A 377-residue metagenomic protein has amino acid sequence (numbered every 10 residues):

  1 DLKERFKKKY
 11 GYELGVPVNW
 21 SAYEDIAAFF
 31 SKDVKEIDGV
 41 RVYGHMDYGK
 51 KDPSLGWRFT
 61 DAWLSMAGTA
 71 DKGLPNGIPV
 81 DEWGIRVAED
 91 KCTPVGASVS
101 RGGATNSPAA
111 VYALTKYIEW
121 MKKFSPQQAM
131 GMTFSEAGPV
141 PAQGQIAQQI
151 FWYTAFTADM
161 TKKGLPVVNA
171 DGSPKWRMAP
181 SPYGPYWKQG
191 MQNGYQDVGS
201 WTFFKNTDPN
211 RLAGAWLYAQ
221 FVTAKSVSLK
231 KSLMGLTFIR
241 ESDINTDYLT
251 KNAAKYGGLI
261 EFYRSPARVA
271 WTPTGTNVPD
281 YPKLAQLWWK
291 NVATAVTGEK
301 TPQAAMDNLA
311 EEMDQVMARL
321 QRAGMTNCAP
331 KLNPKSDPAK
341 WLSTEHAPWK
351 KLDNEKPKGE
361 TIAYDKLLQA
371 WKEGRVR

Functional and structural regions predicted by a protein language model:
L2-E13, A67-G102, P330-L368: Charged, glycine/proline-rich intrinsically disordered loops and linkers
K8, K122-Q127, E136, I146 (+3 more regions): Extracytoplasmic/periplasmic substrate-recognition and gating elements
Y10-N19, T294-N308: Short, charged, surface-exposed loops that flank catalytic or proteolytic processing sites
W20-S31, S65-G131, R177-S181: Glycine-centered hinge/linker elements that transmit conformational signals in sensory and ligand-binding systems
E24-F30, S135-Q149, K290, T294-T297: Short helices/loops that flank or line small-molecule/ion binding pockets
I26-D33, E136-P141, A155-F156, A215 (+1 more regions): Short, hydrophobic alpha-helical packing/hinge segments within bilobed ligand-binding/sensory domains
S31-G49, A224-G235, A310-K331: Bilobed periplasmic-binding protein-like "clamshell/Venus-flytrap" ligand-binding domains
S173-Y183, L233-V296, R322-E355, W371: Long, aromatic- and glycine/proline-rich binding clefts that accommodate carbohydrate-like moieties
